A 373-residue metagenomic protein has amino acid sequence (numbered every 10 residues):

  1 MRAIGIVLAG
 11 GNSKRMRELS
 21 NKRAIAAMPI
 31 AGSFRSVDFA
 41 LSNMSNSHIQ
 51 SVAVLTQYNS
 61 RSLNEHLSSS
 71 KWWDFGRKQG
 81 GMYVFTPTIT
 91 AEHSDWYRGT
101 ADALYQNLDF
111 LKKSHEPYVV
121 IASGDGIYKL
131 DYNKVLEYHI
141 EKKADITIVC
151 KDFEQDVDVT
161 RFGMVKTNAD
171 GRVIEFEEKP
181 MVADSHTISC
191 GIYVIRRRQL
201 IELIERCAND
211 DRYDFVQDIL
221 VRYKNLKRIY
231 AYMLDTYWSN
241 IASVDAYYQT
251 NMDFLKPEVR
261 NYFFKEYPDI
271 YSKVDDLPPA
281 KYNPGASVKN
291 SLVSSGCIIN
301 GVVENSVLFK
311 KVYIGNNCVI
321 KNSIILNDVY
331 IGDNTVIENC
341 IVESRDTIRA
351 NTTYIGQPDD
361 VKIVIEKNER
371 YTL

Functional and structural regions predicted by a protein language model:
M1-F254, V364-E366: Unchanged
M1-I4, R198, R206-L373: Left-handed beta-helix
